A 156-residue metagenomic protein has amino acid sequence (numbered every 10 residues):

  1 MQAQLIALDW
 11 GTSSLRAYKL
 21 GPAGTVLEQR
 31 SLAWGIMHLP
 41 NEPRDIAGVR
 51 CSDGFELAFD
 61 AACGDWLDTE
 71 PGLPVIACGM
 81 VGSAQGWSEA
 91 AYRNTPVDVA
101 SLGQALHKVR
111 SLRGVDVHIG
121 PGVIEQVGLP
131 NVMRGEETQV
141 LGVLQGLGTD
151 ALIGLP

Functional and structural regions predicted by a protein language model:
M1-Q2, H118-G154: Conserved phosphate-binding catalytic cores of ATP/NTP-utilizing and phosphoryl-transfer enzymes
L5, G11-S52: Short glycine-rich, Thr/Ser-proximal phosphate-binding strand/loop in the N-terminal lobe of ATP-dependent enzymes
L5-D9, P74-I76, L152-P156: Short glycine-aspartate micro-motif
A7, G11, G35, G79-G82 (+1 more regions): Glycine-centered flexibility sites
L27, V75, V117, A151-L152: Hydrophobic anchor at the start of a short beta-strand that flanks the dinucleotide cofactor-binding loop
S31, S101, H107-L112, D150-P156: Glycine-rich phosphate-binding loop of actin/hexokinase-like ATP-binding domains
D45-E70: Conserved active-site "lid/cap" helical segment
G64-M133: Short beta-strand-loop/turn "lid" adjacent to the catalytic site in phosphate-handling enzymes
